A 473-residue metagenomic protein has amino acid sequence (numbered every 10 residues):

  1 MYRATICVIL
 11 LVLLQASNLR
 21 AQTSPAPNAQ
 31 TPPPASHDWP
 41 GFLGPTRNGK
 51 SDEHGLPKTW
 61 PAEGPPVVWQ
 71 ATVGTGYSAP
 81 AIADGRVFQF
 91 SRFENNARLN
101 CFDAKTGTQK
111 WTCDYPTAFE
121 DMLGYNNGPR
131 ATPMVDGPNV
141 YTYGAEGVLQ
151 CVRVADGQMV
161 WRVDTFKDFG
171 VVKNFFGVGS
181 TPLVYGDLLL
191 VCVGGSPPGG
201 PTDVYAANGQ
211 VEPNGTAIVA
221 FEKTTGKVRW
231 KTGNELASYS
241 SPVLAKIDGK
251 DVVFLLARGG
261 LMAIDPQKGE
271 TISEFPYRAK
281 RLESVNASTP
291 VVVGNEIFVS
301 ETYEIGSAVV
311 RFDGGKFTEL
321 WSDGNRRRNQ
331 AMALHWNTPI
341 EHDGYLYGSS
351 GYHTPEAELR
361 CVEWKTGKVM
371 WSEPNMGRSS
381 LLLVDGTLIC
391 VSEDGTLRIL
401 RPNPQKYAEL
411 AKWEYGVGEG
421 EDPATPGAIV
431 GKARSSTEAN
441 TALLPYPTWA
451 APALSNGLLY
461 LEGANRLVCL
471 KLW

Functional and structural regions predicted by a protein language model:
M1-Y2: N-terminal secretory signal peptides that target proteins for export/translocation
T5-N18: Bacterial N-terminal signal peptides
A21-W473: Noncatalytic, solvent-exposed loop/strand surfaces of beta-propeller-type extracellular/periplasmic domains
